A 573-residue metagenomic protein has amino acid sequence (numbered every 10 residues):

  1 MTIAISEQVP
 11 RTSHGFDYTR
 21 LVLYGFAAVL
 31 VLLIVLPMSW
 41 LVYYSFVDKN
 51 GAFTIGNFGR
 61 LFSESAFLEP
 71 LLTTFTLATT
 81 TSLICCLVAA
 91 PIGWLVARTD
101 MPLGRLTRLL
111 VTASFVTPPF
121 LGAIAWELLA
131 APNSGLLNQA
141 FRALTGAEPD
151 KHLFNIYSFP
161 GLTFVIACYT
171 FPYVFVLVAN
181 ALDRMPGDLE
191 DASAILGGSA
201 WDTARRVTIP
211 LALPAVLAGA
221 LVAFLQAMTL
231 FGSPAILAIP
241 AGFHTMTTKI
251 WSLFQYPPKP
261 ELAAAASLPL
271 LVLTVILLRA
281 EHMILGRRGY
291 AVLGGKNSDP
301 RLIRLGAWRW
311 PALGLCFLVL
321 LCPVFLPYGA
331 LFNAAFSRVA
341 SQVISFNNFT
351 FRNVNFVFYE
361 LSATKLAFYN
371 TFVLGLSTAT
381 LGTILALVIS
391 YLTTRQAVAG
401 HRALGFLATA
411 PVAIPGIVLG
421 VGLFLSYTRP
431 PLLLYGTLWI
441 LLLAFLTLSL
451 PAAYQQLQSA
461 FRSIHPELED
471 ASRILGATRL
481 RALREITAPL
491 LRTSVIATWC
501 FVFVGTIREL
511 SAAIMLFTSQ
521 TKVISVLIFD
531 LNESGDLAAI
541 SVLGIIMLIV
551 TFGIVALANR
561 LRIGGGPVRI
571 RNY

Functional and structural regions predicted by a protein language model:
T2-I5, I195, G564-Y573: Short, charged juxtamembrane terminal tails flanking transmembrane helices
E7-T12, R279-C316, I570-Y573: Alpha-helical transmembrane segments of integral membrane proteins
V9, T54-F62, F349-Y359: A short amphipathic helical element positioned immediately N-terminal to and/or at the very start of a transmembrane
G15-N50, S63-D183, V207-G232, I236 (+9 more regions): Membrane-water interface segments at the C-terminal ends of transmembrane alpha-helices in multi-pass inner-membrane
V47, A131, F231-P258, V343-N347 (+2 more regions): Glycine-rich helix-loop "coupling/hinge" segments at transmembrane-helix boundaries in multipass transporters
N50, D191, I195, S199 (+2 more regions): Juxtamembrane inter-helical linkers in multi-pass membrane proteins
E190-D191, E469-D470: Short alpha-helical segment that forms part of, or immediately flanks, the ligand-binding pocket in carbohydrate-active
I464-L468: A donor-sugar binding/catalytic signature common to diverse glycosyltransferases and related nucleotide-sugar
